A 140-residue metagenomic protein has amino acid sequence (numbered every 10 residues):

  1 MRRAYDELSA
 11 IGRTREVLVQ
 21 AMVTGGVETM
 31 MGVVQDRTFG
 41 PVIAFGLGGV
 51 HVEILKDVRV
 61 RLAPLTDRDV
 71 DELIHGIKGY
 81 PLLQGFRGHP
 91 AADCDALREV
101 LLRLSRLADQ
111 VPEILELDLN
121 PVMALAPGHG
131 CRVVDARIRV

Functional and structural regions predicted by a protein language model:
M1-V140: ATP-dependent carboxylate/acyl-activation modules
